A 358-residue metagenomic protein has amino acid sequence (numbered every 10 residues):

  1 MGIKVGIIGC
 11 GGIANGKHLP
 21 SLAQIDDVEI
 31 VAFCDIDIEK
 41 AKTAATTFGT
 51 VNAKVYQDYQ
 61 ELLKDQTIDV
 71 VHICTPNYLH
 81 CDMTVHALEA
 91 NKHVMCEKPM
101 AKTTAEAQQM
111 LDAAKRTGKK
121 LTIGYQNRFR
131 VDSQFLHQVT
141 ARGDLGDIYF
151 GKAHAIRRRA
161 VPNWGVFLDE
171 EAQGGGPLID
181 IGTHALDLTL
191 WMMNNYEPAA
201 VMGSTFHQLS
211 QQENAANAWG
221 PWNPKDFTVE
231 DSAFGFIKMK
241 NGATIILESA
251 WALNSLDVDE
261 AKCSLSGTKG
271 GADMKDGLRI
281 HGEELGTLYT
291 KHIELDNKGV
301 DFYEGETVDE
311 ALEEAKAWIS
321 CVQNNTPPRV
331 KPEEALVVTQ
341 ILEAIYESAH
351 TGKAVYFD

Functional and structural regions predicted by a protein language model:
M1, V70-H72, Q108, R116 (+2 more regions): C-terminal helix-rich "cap/oligomerization" subdomain common to oxidoreductases
M1-G49: N-terminal Rossmann-like dinucleotide-binding module
G2, D69-R128, G143: Beta-strand-loop-alpha-helix segment that lines the small-molecule cofactor/substrate pocket of alpha/beta enzymes
I13, E304-K316: Active-site loop of classical SDR/Rossmann-like NAD(P)-dependent oxidoreductases, centered on the catalytic Tyr-X3-Lys
I13, N127-F227, G352: Predominantly a Rossmann-like dinucleotide-binding segment in NAD(P)-dependent oxidoreductases
V28-A32, N52, D69-V71, G176: Short active-site oxyanion
N52-D58: Conserved SAM-binding strand-loop segment of SAM-dependent methyltransferases
D187-E283, A315-P327: Contiguous beta-strand/loop segments that form the cofactor/metal-binding neighborhood of enzyme cores
